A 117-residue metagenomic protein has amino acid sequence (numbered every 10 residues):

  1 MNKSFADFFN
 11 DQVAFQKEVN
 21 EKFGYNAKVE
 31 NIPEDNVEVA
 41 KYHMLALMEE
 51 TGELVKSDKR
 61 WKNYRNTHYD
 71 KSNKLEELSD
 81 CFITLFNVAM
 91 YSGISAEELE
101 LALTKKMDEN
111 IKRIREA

Functional and structural regions predicted by a protein language model:
M1-A117: Flexible "arm" and connector segments at domain edges
